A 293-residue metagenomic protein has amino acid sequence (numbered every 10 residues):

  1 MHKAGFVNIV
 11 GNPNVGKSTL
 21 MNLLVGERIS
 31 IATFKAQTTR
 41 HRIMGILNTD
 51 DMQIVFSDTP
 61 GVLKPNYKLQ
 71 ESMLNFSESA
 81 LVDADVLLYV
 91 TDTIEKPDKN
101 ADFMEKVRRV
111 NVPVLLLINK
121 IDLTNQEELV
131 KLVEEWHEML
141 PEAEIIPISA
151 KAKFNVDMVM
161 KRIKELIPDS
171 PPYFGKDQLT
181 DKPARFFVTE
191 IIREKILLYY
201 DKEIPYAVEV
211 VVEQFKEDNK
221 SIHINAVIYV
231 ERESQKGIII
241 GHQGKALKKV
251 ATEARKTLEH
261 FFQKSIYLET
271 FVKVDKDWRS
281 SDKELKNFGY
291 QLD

Functional and structural regions predicted by a protein language model:
M1-N75, S79-L81: Conserved G1/Walker A P-loop phosphate-binding module
G16, N155, A246: Conserved glycine(s) of the Walker
E27, I46-D50, A84-L87, I94 (+8 more regions): Conserved, well-folded catalytic cores of nucleic-acid-processing and energy-transducing macromolecular machines
T39, V62-K64, K96-P97, T124-N125 (+1 more regions): Catalytic P-loop NTPase motifs of RecA-like helicase/translocase cores
D51, N75-A143, K216-D218: Conserved C-terminal guanine-recognition region of P-loop GTPase G domains, centered on the G4
D58, N119, S149: Active-site glycine-centered loops adjacent to acidic/histidine catalytic or metal-binding residues that shape
P113, D122-T180: Canonical P-loop GTPase G-domain recognition
A184-D293: P-loop NTP-binding site
